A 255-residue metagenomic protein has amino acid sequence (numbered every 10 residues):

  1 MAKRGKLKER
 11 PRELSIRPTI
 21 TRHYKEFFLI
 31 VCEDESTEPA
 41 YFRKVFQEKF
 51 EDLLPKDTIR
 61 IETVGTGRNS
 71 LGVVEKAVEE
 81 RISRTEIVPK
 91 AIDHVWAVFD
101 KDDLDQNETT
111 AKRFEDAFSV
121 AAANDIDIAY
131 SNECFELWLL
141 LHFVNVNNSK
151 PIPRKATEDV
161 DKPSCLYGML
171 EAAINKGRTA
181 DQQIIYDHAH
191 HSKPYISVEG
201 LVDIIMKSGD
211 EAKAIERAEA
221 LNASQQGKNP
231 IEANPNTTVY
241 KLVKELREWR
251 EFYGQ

Functional and structural regions predicted by a protein language model:
A2-K25, T37, R43-T63, S83-W96 (+1 more regions): C-terminal accessory helical subdomains adjacent to catalytic cores in phosphodiester- and nucleotide-handling enzymes
E26-Y41, V45, T63, G67-A77: N-terminal carbohydrate-binding/catalytic regions of secreted carbohydrate-active enzymes
S70-T85, E136: A Trp-anchored, charged/polar loop motif used as the substrate-binding/catalytic surface of acyl/ester-handling
